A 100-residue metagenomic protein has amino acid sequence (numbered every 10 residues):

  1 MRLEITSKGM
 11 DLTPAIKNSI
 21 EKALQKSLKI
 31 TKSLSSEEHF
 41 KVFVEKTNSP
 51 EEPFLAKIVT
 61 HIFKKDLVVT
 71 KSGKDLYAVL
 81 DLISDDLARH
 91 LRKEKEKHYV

Functional and structural regions predicted by a protein language model:
M1-V100: N-terminal, polar/charged subdomain of small-to-medium soluble alpha/beta proteins
